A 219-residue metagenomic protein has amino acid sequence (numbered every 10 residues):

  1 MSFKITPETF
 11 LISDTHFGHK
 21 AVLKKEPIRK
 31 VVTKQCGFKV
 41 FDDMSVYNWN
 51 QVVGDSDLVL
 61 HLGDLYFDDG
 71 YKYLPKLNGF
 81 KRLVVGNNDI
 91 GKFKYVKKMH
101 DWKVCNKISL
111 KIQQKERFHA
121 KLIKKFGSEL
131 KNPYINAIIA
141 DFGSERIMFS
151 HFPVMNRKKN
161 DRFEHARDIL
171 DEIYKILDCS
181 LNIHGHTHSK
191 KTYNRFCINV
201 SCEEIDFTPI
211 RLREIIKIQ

Functional and structural regions predicted by a protein language model:
M1-K4, Q219: Glycine- and charge-rich intrinsically disordered segments
S2, I12, F17-F142: Core catalytic region of metal-dependent phosphoesterases/phosphodiesterases, especially metallo-beta-lactamase-like
F3-I5, G54, K175-L177: Short hydrophobic "helix-edge" motifs at membrane interfaces and signal-peptide entry regions
E8-D14, N199: Short, hydrophobic/glycine-enriched beta-strand segments
R82, H100-Q114, K121-Q219: Conserved beta-sheet core of the metallophosphoesterase superfamily
